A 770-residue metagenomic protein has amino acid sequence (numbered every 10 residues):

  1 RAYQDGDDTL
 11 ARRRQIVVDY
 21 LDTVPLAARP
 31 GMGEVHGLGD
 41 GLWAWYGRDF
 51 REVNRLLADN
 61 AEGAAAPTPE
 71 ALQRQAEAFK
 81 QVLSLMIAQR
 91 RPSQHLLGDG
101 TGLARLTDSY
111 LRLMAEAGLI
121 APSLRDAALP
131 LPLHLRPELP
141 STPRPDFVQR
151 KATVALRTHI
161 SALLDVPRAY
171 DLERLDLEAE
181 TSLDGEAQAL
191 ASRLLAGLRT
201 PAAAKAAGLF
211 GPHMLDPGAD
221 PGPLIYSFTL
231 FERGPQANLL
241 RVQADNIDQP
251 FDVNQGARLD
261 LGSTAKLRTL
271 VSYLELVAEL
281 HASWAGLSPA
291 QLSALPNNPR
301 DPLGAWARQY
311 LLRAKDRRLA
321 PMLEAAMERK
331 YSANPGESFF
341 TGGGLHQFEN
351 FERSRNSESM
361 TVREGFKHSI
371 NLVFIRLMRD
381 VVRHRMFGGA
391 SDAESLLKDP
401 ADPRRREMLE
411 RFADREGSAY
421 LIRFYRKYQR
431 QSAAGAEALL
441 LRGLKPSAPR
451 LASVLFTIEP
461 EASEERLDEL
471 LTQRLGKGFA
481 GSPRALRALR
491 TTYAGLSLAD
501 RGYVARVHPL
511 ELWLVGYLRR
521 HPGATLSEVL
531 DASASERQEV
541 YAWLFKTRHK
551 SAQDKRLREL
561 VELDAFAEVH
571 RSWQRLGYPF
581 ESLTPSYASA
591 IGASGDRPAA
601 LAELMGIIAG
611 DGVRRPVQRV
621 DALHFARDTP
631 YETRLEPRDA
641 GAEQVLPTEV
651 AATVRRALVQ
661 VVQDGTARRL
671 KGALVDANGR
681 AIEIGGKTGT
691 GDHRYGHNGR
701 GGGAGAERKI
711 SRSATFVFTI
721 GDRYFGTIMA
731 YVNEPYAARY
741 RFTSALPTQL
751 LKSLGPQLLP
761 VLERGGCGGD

Functional and structural regions predicted by a protein language model:
R1, L38-G41, R125-F147, L177 (+4 more regions): Acidic helix-start/capping segments at beta-turn-to-alpha-helix junctions
R1-A196, L230, M378-D380, R385-D531 (+4 more regions): Non-catalytic, structured segments within soluble enzyme domains
R1-Y3, G63-P69, R90-L96, L172-L177 (+10 more regions): Flexible glycine/proline-enriched surface loops and loop-helix/loop-strand junctions
V24, A28, D49, S93 (+16 more regions): A generic secondary-structure signal for well-formed alpha-helical elements
E34-W43, D59, L103-R105, E116-L135 (+6 more regions): Acidic/histidine-enriched alpha-helical segments
V53-N54, I160-D171, P235-P250, F340-T341 (+2 more regions): Active-site-adjacent bridging/hinge elements
T181-L230, N238-Q255, T269, R313-M327 (+5 more regions): A penicillin-recognizing enzyme superfamily signal
L261-E358, L498-G523, R615-T633: Short, glycine/proline-biased beta-turn/loop segments that scaffold the active-site neighborhood
